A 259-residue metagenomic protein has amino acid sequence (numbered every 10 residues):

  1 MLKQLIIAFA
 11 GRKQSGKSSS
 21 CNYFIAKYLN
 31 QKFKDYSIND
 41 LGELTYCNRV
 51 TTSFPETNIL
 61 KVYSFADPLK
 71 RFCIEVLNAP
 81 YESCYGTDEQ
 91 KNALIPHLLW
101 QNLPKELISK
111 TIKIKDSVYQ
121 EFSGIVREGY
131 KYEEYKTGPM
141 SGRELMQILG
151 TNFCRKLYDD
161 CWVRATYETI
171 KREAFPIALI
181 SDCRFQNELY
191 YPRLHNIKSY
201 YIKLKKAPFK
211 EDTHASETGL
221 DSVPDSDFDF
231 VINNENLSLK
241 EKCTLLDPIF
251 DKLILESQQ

Functional and structural regions predicted by a protein language model:
M1-Q4: Phosphate-binding P-loop
I7-A8, L179: Short hydrophobic/aromatic beta-strand immediately N-terminal to the Walker A/P-loop
A8-S15, N22, G42, Y46 (+3 more regions): Small-molecule kinase domains that catalyze NTP-dependent phosphoryl transfer to phosphate-bearing small molecules
S19-N30: A conserved segment at the C-terminal end of the G1
K32-I38: Long alpha-helical scaffold regions
N39-F175: ATP-dependent small-molecule kinase phosphotransfer cores that center on conserved nucleotide phosphate-binding segments
L60, I177-A178, N196-Y200: Hydrophobic anchor at the start of a short beta-strand that flanks the dinucleotide cofactor-binding loop
L179-F185: Switch II (G3) loop of P-loop NTPases
